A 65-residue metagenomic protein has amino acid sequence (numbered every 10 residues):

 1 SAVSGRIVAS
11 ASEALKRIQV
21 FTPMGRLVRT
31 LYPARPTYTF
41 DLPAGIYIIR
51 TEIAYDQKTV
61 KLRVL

Functional and structural regions predicted by a protein language model:
S1-L65: C-terminal outer-membrane/trafficking sorting elements
